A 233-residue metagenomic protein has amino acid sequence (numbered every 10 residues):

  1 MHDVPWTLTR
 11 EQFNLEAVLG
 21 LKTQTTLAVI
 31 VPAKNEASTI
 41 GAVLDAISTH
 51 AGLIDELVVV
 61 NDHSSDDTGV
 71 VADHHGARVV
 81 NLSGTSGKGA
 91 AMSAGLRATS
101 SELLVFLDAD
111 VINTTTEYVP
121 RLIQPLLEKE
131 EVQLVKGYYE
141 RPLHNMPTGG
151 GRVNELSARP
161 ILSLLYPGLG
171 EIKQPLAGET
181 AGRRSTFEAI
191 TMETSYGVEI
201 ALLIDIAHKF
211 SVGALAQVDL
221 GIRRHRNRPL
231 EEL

Functional and structural regions predicted by a protein language model:
M1-D45: N-proximal low-complexity "stem/linker" segments adjacent to membrane-targeting elements
D45-I54: Short, acidic, metal-binding catalytic loop of nucleotide-sugar glycosyltransferases
D55, G69-A98: Conserved donor nucleotide-binding strand/loop of the catalytic core
N61-G69: A conserved acidic beta->alpha catalytic loop
M92-A94, T116-T186: Acceptor/aglycone-binding surface of glycosyltransferases and processive sugar-polymer synthases
L104: Short aromatic/hydrophobic "clamp" motif used to bind/position activated sugar donors
T194, I204-G221: Catalytic donor-sugar/metal-binding loop of nucleotide-sugar-dependent glycosyltransferases
A216-L233: Active-site donor/metal-binding and catalytic loop motifs of nucleotide-sugar-dependent glycosylation enzymes
